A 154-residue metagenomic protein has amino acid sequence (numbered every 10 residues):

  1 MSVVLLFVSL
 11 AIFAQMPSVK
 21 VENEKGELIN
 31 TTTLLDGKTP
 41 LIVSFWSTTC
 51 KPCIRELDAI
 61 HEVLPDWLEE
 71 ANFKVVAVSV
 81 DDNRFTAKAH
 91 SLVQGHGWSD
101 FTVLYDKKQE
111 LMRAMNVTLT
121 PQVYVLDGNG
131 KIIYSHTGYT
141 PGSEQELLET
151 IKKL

Functional and structural regions predicted by a protein language model:
S9-A11: N-terminal signal peptide c-region/cleavage motif recognized by signal peptidases
A14-Q15: Boundary of Sec targeting at the N-terminus
K20-L41: A short beta-strand-turn-helix
K38-L41, W46-T49, L119: Short pre-active-site segment immediately N-terminal to redox-active cysteine/selenocysteine motifs in thiol-based
F45-A59: Conserved redox-active cysteine motifs that mediate thiol-disulfide chemistry, especially di-cysteine Cys-X(1-2)-Cys
R55-G95, E110-R113: Structural microenvironment flanking redox-active thiols in thiol-disulfide oxidoreductases
L92-L126: Short, internal strand/loop/helix patches that form the active-site neighborhood or redox-interaction surface
V125-L154: Thiol-/selenol-based redox modules, centered on thioredoxin-like and closely related oxidoreductase domains
